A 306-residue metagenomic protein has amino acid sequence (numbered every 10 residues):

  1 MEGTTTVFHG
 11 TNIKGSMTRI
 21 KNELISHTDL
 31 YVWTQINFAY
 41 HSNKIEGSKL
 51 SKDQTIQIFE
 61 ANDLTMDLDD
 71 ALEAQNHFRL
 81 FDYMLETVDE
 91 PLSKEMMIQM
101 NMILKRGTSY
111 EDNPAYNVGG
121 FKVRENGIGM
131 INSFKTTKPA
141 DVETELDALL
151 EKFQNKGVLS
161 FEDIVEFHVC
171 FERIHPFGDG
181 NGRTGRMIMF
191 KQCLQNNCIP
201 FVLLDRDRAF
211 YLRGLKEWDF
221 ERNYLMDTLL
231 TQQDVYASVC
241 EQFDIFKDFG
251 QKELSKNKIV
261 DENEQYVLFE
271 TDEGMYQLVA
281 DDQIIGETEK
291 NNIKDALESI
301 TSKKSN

Functional and structural regions predicted by a protein language model:
M1-D179, R183-N306: FIC/Doc superfamily catalytic core
